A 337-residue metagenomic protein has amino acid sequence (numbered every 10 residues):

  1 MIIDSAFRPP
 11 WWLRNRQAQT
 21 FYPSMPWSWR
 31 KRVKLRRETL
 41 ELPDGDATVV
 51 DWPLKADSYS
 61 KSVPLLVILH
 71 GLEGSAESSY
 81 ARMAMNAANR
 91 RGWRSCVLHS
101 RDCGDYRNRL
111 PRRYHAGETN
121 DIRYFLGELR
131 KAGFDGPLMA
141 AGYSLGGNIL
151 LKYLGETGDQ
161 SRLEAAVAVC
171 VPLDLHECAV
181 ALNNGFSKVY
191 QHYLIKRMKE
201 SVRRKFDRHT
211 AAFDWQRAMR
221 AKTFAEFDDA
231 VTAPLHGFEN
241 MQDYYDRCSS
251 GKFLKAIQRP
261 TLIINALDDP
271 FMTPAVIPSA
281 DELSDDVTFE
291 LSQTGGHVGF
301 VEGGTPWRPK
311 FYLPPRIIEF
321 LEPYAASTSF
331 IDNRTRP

Functional and structural regions predicted by a protein language model:
I2, K131-L235: Alpha/beta-hydrolase-fold enzymes
R16-K61, G303-W307: N-terminal cap/lid segment of alpha/beta-hydrolase-fold proteins
S62-G71: Short beta-strand element of the alpha/beta-hydrolase
G74-N86, P274-V276: The serine-hydrolase catalytic nucleophile loop
E77, M85-R109: Conserved alpha/beta-hydrolase
A87, C103-M139: Catalytic nucleophile-loop/oxyanion-hole region of alpha/beta-hydrolase and closely related hydrolase-like folds
I257, I263-N265, D269: Short beta-strand/loop motif that positions the catalytic acidic residue of the alpha/beta-hydrolase fold
G295-P337: Catalytic active-site module of serine/aspartate enzymes centered on a nucleophile-bearing elbow/loop
